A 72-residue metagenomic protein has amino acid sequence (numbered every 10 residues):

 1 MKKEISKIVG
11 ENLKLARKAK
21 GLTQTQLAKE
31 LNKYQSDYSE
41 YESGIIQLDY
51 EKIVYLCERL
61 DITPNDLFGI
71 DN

Functional and structural regions predicted by a protein language model:
M1-I8: A detector for short, charged/polar N-terminal pre-domain segments
E4, L15, S43-G44: Residue-level marker of alpha-helix boundaries and capping positions
K7, K18-A19, Q47: Short amphipathic helical patch at the helix-1/turn junction of helix-turn-helix
E11-E30, Y55: Short basic helix-loop element that most often maps to the first helix and adjoining turn of HTH DNA-binding modules
L13, L27-A28, Y38-Y41, L67: Conserved hydrophobic/aromatic packing and binding residues within compact polymer-binding modules
N32, E51-D66: DNA major-groove recognition helix of helix-turn-helix/homeodomain DNA-binding modules
N32-Q47: Recognition helix of helix-turn-helix/homeodomain-like DNA-binding domains that insert into the DNA major groove
I70: Conserved short acidic donor-positioning loop in nucleotide-sugar-dependent glycosyltransferases
